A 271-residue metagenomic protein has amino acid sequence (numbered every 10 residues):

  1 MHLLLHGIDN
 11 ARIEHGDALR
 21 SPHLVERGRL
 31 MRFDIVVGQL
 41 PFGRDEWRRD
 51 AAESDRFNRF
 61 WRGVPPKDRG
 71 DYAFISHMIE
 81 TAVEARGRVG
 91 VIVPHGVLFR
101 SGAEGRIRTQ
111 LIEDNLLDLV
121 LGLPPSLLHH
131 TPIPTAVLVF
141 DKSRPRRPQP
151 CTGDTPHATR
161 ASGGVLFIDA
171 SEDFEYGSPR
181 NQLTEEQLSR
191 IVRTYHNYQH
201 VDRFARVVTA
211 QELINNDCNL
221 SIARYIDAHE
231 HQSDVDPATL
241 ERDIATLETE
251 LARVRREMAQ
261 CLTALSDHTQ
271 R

Functional and structural regions predicted by a protein language model:
M1-H23: SAM-dependent nucleic-acid methyltransferase catalytic core
H15, R20-P22, R27-R271: A conserved structural/catalytic subdomain of Rossmann-like adenosyl-cofactor enzymes
